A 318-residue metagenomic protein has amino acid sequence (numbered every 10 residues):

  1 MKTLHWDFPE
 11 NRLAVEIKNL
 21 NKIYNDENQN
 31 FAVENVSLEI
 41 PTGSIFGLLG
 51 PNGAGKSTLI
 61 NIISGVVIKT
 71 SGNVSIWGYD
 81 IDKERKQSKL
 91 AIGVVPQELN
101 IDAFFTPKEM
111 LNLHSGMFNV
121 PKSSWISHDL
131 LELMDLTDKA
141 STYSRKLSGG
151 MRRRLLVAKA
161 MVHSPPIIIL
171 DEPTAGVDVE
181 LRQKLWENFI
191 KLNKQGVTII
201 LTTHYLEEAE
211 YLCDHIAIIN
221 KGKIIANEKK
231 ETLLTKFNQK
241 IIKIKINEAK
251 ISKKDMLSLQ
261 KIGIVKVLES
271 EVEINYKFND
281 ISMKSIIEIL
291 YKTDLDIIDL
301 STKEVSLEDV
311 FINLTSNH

Functional and structural regions predicted by a protein language model:
P51-G55: Walker A (P-loop) phosphate-binding loop of ABC-type ATPase nucleotide-binding domains
G72-D80, Q87-S88: Conserved ABC transporter NBD signature motif
N112, G116-K139: Conserved ABC ATPase "signature" region
I168-D171: Catalytic Walker B motif of ABC-type/P-loop ATPase nucleotide-binding domains
W186-K277: ABC transporter nucleotide-binding domain
I242-L314, H318: Short, charged/small-residue-rich alpha-helical element at the C-terminal edge of ABC transporter nucleotide-binding
